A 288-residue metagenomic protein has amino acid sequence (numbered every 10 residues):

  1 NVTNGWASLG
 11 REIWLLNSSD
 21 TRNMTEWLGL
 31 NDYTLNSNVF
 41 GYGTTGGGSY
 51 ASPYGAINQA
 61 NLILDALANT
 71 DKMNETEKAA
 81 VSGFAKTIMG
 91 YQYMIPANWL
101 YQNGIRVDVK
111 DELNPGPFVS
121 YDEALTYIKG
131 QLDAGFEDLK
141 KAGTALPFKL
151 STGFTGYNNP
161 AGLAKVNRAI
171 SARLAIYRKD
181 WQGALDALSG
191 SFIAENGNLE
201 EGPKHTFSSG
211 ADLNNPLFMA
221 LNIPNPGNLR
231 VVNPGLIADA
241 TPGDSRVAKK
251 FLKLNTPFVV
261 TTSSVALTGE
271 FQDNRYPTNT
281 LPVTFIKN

Functional and structural regions predicted by a protein language model:
N1-N17, T21: Acidic, glycine-rich segments characteristic of secretory precursors and extracytoplasmic regions
W6, K179-K287: Hydrophobic-face positions in mid-chain alpha helices that act as interaction patches
L15-F40, T256-N274: Short alpha-helical hairpin
T25-Y101, E112-D122, D133, L139 (+1 more regions): Conserved, well-structured interaction surfaces
M73-E77, L139-A161, K165: Acidic interhelical loop/turn segments
W99-G130, P147-G156, L185: Short coil/linker segments at helix-helix boundaries
G104, K129-A142, A164-H205: Aromatic-residue-lined binding/catalytic grooves and analogous aromatic/hydrophobic interfacial grooves in multimeric
P160-V166, P282-N288: Amphipathic alpha-helical protein-interaction segments enriched in hydrophobic
